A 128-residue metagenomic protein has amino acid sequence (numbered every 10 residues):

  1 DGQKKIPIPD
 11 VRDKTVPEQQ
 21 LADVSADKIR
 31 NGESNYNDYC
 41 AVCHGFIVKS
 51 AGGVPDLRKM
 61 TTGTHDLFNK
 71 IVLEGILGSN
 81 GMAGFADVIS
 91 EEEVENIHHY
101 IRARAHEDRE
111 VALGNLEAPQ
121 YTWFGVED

Functional and structural regions predicted by a protein language model:
D1-P17: Beta-sheet-rich non-transmembrane sensory/scaffold domains
I6-I8, I29, I47, I71 (+4 more regions): Weak global preference for isoleucine
R12-D27, N37-D38, N80-D128: Flexible coil segments in periplasmic/lumen-exposed cytochrome c-class electron-transfer proteins
K28, Y36-V42, I47, T61 (+1 more regions): Short pre-active-site segment immediately N-terminal to redox-active cysteine/selenocysteine motifs in thiol-based
V42-L77, G84-F85: Gly/Gly-Pro-rich "capping" loops immediately C-terminal to redox-active cysteine motifs in periplasmic/lumenal
